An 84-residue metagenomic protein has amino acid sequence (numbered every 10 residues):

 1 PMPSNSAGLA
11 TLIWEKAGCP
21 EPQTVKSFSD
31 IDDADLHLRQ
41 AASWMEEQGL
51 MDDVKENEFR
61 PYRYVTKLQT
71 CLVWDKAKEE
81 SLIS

Functional and structural regions predicted by a protein language model:
P1-A10, E15-R39, D52-Y64, K76-S84: Feature responds to low-complexity, polar/acidic, surface-exposed segments characteristic of secreted/exported proteins
G49: Glycine-centered, phosphate/nucleic-acid-interacting loop/turn motifs that mediate DNA/RNA or nucleotide
